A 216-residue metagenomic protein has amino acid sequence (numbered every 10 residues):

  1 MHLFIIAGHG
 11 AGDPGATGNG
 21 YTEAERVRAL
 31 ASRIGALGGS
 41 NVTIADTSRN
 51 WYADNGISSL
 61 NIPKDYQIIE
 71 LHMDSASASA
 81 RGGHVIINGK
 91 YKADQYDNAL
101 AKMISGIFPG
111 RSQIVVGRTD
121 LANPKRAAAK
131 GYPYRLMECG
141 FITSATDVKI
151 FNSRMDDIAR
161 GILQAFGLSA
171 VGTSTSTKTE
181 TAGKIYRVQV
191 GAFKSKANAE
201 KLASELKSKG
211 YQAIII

Functional and structural regions predicted by a protein language model:
M1-Q95: Catalytic-core regions of hydrolytic enzymes
F4-I6, S59-P63, I68-M73, S77-A80 (+1 more regions): Active-site-adjacent mobile loop/cap segments within catalytic or ligand-binding domains
I6-G8, T173-I216: Solvent-exposed beta-strand motifs enriched in subsets of small alpha/beta binding domains, especially certain
E25-L37, K92-G110, D147-S174: Long, well-ordered alpha-helical scaffolding segments within enzyme catalytic domains, especially pronounced
S40-T43, Y66-I68, R111-Q113, Y134 (+1 more regions): Hydrophobic anchor at the start of a short beta-strand that flanks the dinucleotide cofactor-binding loop
G89-F141, A182, Y186, A197: Catalytic cores of processing enzymes, dominated by hydrolases/peptidases, characterized by acidic/His-rich
